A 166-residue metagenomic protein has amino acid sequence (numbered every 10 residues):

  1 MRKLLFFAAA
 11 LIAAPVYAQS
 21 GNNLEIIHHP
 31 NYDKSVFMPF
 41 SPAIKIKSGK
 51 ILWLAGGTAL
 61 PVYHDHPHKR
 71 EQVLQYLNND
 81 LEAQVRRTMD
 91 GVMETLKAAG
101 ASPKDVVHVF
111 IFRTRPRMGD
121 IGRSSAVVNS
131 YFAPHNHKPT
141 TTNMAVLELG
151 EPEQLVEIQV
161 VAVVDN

Functional and structural regions predicted by a protein language model:
L4, V16-D90, E94-A99, K104-V107 (+1 more regions): N-terminal presequence-like segments and the immediate start of the first folded domain
L5-A9: Sec-dependent signal peptide hydrophobic core
L11-A13: Core hydrophobic alpha-helical transmembrane segments of single-pass membrane proteins
